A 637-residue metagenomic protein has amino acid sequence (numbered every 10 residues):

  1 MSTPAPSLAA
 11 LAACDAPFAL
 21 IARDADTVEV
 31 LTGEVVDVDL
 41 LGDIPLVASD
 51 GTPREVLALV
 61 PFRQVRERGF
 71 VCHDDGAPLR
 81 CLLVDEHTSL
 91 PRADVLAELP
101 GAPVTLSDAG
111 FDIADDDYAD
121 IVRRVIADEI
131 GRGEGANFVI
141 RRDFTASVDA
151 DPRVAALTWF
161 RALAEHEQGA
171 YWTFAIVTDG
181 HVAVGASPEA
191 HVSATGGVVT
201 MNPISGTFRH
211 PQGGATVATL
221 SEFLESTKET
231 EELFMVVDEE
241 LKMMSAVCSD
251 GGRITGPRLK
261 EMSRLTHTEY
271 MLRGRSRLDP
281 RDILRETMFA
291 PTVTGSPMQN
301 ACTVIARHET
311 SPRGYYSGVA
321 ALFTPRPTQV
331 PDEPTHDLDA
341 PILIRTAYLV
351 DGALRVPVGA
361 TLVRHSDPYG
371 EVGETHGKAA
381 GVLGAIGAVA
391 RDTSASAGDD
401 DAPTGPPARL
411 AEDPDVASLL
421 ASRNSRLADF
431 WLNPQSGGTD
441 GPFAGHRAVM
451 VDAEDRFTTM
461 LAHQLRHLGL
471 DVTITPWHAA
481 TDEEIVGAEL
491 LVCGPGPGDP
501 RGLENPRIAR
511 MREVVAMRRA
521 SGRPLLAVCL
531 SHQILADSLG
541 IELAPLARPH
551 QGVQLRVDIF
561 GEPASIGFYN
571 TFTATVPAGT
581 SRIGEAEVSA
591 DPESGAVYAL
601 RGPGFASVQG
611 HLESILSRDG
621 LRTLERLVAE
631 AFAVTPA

Functional and structural regions predicted by a protein language model:
S2-A5, V35-S49, R466-I485: A short, well-structured beta->alpha microelement
A22-A25, V139-E231, T324-V356: An anion-binding catalytic pocket shared by soluble metabolic enzymes
R23-T27, E34-V154, G196, E229-E231 (+4 more regions): Non-catalytic accessory segments adjacent to catalytic cores
E86-A109, S147, F208, A215-A306 (+2 more regions): Contiguous alpha-helical scaffold segments within structured protein domains that host functional hotspots
Y270-L410: Conserved hydrophobic core element of enzyme catalytic domains
G405-T439, E613-A637: Acyltransferase
R447-A448, D455-V528, Q533, L539 (+1 more regions): Flexible gly/pro-rich beta->alpha loop and the following alpha-helix that scaffold active-site loops
R512-R518, P524-V528, Q533-R626: Pocket-forming structural segment of enzyme catalytic cores
